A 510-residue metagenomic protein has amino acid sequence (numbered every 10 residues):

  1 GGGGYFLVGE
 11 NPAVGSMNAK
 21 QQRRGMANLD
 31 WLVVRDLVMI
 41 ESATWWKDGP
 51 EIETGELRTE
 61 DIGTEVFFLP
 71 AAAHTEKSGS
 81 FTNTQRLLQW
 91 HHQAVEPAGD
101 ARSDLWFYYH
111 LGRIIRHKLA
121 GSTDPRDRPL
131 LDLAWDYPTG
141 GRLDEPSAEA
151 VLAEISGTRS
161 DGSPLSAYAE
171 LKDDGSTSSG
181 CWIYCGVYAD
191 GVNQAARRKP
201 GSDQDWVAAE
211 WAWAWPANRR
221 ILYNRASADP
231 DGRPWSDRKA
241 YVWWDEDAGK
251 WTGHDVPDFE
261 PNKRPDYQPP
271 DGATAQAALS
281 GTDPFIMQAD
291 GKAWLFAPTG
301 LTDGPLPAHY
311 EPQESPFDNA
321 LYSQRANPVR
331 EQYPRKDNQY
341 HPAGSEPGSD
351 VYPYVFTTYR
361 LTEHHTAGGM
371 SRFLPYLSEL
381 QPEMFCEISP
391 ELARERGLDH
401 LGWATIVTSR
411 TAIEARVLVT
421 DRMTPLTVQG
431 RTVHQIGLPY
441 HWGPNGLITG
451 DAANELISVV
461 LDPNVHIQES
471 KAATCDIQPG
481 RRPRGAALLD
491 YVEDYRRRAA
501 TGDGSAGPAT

Functional and structural regions predicted by a protein language model:
G1-K77, A167-R396: Extended redox/cofactor-interaction regions of prokaryotic respiratory oxidoreductases
P12, R58, Q93-L105, C386: Hydrophobic alpha-helical scaffolding
M17-A19, T75, A101-S103, T139 (+1 more regions): Alpha-helix initiation/capping motif
T64-P97, Y108-H110, W294, Y440 (+1 more regions): Glycine/threonine-rich phosphate-binding loop and adjacent beta-strand/alpha-helix elements that clamp
A98, R126-L130, G175: Intrinsically disordered, low-complexity Ser/Thr/Pro-rich tracts
W106-D161, D247, T252-V256, E260-K292 (+5 more regions): Long, contiguous, secondary-structure-rich segments that constitute the structural scaffold of globular domains
